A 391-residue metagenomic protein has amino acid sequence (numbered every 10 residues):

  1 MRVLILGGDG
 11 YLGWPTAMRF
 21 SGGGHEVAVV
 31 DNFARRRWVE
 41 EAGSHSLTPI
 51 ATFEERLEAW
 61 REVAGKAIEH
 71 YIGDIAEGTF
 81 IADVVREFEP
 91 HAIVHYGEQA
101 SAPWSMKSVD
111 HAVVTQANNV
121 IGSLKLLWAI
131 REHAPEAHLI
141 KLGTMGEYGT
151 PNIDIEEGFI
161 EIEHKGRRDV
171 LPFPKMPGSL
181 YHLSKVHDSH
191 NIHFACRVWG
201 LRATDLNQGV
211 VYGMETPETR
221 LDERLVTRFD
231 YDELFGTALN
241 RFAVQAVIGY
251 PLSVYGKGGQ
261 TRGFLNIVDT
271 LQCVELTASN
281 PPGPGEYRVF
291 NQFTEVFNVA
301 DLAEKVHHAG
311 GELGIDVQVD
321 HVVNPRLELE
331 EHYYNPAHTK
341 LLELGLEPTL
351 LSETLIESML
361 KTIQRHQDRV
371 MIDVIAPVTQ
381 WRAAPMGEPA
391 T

Functional and structural regions predicted by a protein language model:
M1-M214, W381-A384: N-terminal Rossmann-like NAD(P)+-binding domain of SDR-like oxidoreductases, especially those catalyzing
G22, A246-T391: C-terminal substrate-binding subdomain of Rossmann-fold SDR/epimerase-dehydratase oxidoreductases
E54-K66, I160-L171, V211, E215-P217 (+4 more regions): A short C-terminal helix-loop "cap" of Rossmann-like NAD(P)-dependent dehydrogenase/epimerase domains
A76, N118-I121, S179, L183 (+5 more regions): Residue-level signal for the nucleotide or nucleotide-sugar donor/cofactor binding architecture
S123, L127, I192, L239 (+2 more regions): Short-chain dehydrogenase/reductase
V186, W199-L201, V211-N240, I248-Y250 (+4 more regions): Glycine/proline-rich active-site loop of Rossmann-fold NAD(P)-dependent oxidoreductases
H187-A195, F242, L302, V306: Hydrophobic alpha-helix immediately C-terminal to the catalytic Tyr-X-X-X-Lys motif of short-chain
